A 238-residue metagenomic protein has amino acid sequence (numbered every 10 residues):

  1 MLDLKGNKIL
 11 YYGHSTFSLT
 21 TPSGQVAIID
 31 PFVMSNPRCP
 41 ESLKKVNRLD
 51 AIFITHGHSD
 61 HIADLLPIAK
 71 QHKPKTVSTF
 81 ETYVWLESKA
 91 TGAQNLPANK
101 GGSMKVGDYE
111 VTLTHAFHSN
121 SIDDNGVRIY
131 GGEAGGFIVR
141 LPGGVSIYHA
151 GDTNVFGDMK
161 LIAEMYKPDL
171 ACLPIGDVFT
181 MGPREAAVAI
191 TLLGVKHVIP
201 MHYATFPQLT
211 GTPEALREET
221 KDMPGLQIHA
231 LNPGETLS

Functional and structural regions predicted by a protein language model:
M1-V26, V33-N36, D108-E110, A215-G225 (+1 more regions): Zn-dependent metallo-beta-lactamase
K8-Y11, I28-D30, E110-A116, S146-D152: Active-site-proximal beta-strand elements of phosphoester/diester hydrolases
S18-H58, A63-K70, S78, S119-I129 (+1 more regions): Pre-active-site segment of Zn-dependent metallo-hydrolases
I28-P31, L49-G57, V77-F80, I147-T153 (+3 more regions): Active-site neighborhood of phospho(di)ester-bond hydrolases with catalytic His/Asp-centered motifs
S35-N36, H58-A63, Y83-L86, G102-K105 (+5 more regions): Active-site environment of divalent metal-dependent phosphoester hydrolases
A63-M104, Y109-I122: Glycine/small-residue-rich loop that forms an oxyanion/phosphate-binding "nest" at active or ligand-binding sites
K75, E87-S103, A187-S238: Binuclear metal-ion centers of metallo-dependent hydrolases, dominated by the metallo-beta-lactamase
I122-L192: Active-site-proximal loop/helix segments of hydrolase catalytic cores
